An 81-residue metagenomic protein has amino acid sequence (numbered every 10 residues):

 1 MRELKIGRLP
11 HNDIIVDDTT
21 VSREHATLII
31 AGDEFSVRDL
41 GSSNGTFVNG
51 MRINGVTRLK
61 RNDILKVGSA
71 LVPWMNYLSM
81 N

Functional and structural regions predicted by a protein language model:
L4-I6, I15, T27-I30, S36-R38 (+2 more regions): C-terminal boundary/linker segments immediately following FHA domains
R8-L9, T20: Acidic, low-complexity mobile loops and tails
H11-D13: Short beta-turn/strand-loop junction motif enriched in small, turn-promoting residues
